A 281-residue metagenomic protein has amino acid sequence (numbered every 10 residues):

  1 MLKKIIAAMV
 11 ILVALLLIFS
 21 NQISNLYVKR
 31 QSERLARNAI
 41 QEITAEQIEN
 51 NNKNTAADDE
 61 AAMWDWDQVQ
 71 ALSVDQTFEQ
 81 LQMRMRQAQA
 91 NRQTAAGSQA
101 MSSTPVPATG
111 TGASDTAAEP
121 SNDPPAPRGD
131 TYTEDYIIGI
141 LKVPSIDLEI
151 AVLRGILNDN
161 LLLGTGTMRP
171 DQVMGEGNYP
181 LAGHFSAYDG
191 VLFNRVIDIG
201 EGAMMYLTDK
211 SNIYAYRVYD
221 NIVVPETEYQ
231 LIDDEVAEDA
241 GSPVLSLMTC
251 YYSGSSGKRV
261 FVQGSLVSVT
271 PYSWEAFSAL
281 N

Functional and structural regions predicted by a protein language model:
M1-V69: N-terminal membrane-targeting segments
L2-K4, I11, I23, Y27 (+1 more regions): Extracytoplasmic/periplasmic soluble domains downstream of a signal peptide or transmembrane helix
E42-S98, D130: Small-residue-enriched flexible connectors and coil-helix boundary/helix-cap motifs
T104-T111: Ser/Thr-rich, Proline-interspersed low-complexity disordered segments
A108, P120-S121: Glycine-biased strand-turn-strand hairpin within the trypsin-fold
S121-P170, L280-N281: Extended boundary segments
